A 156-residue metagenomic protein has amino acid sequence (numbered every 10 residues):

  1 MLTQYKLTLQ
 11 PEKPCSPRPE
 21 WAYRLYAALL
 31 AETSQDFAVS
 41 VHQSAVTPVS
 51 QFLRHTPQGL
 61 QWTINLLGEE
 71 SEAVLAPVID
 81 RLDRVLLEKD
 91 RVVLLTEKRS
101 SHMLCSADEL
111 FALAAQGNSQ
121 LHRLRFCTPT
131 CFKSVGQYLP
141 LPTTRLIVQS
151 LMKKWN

Functional and structural regions predicted by a protein language model:
M1-N156: RNA-interacting cores
